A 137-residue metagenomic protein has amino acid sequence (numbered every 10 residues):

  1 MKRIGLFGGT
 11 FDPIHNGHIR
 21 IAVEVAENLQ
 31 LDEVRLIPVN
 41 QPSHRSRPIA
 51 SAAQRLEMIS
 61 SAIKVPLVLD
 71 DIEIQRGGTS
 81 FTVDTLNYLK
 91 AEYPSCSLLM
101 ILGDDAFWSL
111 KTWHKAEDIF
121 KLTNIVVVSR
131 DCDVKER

Functional and structural regions predicted by a protein language model:
M1-R137: Nucleotidyltransferase catalytic core that binds NTPs
